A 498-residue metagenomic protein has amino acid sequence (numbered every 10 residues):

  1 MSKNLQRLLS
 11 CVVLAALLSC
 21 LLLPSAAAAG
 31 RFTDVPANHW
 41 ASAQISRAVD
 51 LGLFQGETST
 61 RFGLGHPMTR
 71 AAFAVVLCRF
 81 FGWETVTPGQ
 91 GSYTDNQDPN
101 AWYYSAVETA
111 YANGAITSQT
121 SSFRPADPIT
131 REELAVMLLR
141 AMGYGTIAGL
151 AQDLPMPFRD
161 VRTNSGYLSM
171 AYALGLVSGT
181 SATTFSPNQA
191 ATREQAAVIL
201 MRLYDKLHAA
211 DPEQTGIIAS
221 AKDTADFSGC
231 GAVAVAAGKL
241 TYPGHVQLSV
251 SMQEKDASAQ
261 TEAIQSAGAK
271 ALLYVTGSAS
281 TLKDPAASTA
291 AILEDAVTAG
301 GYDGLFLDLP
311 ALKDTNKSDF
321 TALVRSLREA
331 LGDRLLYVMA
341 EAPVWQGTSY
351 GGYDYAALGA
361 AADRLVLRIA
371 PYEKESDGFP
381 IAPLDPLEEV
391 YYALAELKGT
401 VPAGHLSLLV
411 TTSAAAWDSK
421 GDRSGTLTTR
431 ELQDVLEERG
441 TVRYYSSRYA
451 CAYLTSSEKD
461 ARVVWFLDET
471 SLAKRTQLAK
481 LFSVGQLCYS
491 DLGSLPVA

Functional and structural regions predicted by a protein language model:
S2-L8, S19-S42, D50-L51, Q55-Y104 (+4 more regions): Feature responds to low-complexity, polar/acidic, surface-exposed segments characteristic of secreted/exported proteins
A209-I292: Glycan-recognition patch characteristic of GH18 chitinases/ENGases and related GlcNAc/peptidoglycan-binding proteins
I217-G229, K283-T298, G347-A356, L467-L478: Short, acidic/polar
I218, A237, L273-G277, L309-A311 (+4 more regions): A cross-domain feature marking catalytic cores of carbohydrate-active enzymes and several ubiquitous metabolic/repair
V233, L307, L365, L408 (+1 more regions): Conserved, mostly hydrophobic/aromatic
Y242-K255, D314-V435: Substrate-binding surface in catalytic domains of secreted glycosidases
H405-R475: Glycan-binding loop/region signatures in secreted carbohydrate-active enzymes
R475-A498: Acidic/aromatic/glycine-rich contiguous surface patches that form carbohydrate-binding/processing clefts and analogous
